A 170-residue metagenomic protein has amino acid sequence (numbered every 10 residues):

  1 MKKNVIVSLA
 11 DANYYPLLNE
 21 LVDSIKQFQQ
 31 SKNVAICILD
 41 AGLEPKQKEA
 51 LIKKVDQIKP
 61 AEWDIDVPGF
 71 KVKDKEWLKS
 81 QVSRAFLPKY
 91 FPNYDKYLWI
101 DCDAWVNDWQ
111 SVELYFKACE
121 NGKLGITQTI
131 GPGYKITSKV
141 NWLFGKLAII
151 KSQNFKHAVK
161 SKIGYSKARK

Functional and structural regions predicted by a protein language model:
M1-K170: Glycosyltransferase catalytic domains, chiefly GT-A lineage
